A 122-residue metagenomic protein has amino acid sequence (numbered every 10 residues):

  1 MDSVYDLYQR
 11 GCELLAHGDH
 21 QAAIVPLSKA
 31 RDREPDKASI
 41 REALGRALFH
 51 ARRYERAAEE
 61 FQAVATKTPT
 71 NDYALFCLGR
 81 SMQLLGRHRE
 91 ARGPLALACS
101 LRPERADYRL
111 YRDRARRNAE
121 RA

Functional and structural regions predicted by a protein language model:
M1-V4, G93-A122: Terminal, low-structured helical/coil segments at or just beyond the last alpha-helical repeat
H17-K29, A51-A63, L85-L97, A119-A122: Structural signature of tandem alpha-helical TPR/SEL1-like repeats, specifically the intra-repeat loop/turn
Q62-G86: Mid-chain, well-packed structural core segment of small domains
